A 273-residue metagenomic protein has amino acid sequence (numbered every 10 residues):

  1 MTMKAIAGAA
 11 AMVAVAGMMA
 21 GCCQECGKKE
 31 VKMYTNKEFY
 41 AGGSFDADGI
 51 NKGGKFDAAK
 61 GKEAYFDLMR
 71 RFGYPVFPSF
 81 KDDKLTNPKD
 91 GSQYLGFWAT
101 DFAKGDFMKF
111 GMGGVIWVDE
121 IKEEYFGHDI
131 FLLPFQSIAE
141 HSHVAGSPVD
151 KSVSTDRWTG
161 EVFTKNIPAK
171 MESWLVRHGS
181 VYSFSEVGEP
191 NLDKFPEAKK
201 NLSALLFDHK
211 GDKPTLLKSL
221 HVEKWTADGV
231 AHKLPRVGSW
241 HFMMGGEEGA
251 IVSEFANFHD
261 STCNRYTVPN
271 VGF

Functional and structural regions predicted by a protein language model:
M1-A9: Bacterial N-terminal signal peptides that target proteins for export
A20-G21: C-terminal motif of bacterial Sec signal peptides marking the signal peptidase cleavage site
C26, E30-F126: A short, N-terminal "cap"/entry segment at the start of jelly-roll beta-barrel domains of the cupin/DSBH fold
L95-T155, E161, P168-A169: A glycine-rich, hydrophobic loop/mini-helix early in the fold
L132-Q136, G146-H209: Glycine- and acidic-residue-biased ligand/ion/polar-headgroup-sensing regions
L133-S137, W158, W225-G238: Tight coil/turn sites that cap or link beta-strands
A139-S142, K165-N166, W174, S183-F184 (+3 more regions): Short beta-strand His + acidic residue motifs that chelate non-heme Fe in jelly-roll/DSBH and cupin folds
V187-H221, W240-F273: Double-stranded beta-helix
